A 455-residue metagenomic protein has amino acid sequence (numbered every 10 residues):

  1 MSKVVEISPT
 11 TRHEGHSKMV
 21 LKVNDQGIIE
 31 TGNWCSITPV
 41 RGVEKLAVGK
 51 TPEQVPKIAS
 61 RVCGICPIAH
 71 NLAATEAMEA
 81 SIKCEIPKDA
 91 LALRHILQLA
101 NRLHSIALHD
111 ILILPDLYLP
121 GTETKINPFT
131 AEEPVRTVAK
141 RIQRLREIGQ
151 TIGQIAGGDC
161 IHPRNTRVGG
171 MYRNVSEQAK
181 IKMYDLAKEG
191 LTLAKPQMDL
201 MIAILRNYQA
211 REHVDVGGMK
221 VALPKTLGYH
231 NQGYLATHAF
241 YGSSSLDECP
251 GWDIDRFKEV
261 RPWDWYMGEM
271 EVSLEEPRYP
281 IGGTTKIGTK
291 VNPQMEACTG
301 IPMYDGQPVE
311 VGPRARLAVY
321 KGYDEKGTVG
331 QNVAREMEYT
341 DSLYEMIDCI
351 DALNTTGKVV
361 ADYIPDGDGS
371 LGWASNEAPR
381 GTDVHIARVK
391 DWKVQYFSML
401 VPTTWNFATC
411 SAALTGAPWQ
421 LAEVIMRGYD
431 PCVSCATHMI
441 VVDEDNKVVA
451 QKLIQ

Functional and structural regions predicted by a protein language model:
M1-R380, K390, V401-Q455: Active-site bordering "gate/hinge" segments that shape substrate access to catalytic or cofactor-binding pockets
R380, H385-A387, Y396-S398: A translation/RNA-centric and nucleic-acid-associated enzymatic feature enriched in Class II aminoacyl-tRNA synthetases
K393: Conserved NTPase motor "head" modules and their coupling/switch loops across ABC/AAA+ ATPases, GTPases, and GHKL ATPases
